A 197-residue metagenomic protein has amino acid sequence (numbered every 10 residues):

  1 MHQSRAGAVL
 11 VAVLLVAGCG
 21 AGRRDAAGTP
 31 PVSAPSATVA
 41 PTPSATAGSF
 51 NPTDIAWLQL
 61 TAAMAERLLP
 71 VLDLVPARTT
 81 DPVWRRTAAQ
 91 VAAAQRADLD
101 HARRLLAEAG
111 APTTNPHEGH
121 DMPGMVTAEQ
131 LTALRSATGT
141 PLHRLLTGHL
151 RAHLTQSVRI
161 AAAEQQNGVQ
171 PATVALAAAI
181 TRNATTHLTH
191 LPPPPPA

Functional and structural regions predicted by a protein language model:
M1-V9: Bacterial N-terminal signal peptides that target proteins for export
L15-G18: C-terminal motif of bacterial Sec signal peptides marking the signal peptidase cleavage site
A21-A197: All-alpha RGS (Regulator of G-protein Signaling) helical domain and cognate RGS-like helical scaffolds
